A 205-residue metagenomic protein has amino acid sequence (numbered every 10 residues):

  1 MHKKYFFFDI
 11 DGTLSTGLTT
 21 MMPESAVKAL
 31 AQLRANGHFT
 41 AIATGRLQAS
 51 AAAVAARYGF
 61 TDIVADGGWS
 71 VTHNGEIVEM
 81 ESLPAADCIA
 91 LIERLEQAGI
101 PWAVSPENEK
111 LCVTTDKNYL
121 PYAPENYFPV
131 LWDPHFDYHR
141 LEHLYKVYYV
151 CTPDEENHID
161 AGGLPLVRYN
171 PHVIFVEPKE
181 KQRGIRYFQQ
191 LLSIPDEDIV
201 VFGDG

Functional and structural regions predicted by a protein language model:
H2-T19: Asp-based phosphoryl-transfer active-site loop
Y5, D62, V200: Hydrophobic "anchor" residues on beta-strands that sit immediately upstream of conserved functional sites
F7-I10, S70-H73, G163-R168: Short, basic/glycine-rich phosphate-binding loops at helix/coil junctions that contact nucleotide phosphates
F8, A65, G203: Active-site flanking residues adjacent to catalytic metal/cofactor-binding acidic residues
G17-T20, T40-A41, M80-E81, P124-N126 (+1 more regions): Short, flexible loop segments at the rims of nucleotide/cofactor-binding pockets, characterized by
E24: Zn2+-dependent metallopeptidase catalytic domains
V27-Y119: Active-site phosphate-binding/coordination module
R94, A98-P101, S105-G205: Conserved acidic, metal-coordinating active-site core of Asp-based, Mg2+-dependent phosphoryl-transfer enzymes
